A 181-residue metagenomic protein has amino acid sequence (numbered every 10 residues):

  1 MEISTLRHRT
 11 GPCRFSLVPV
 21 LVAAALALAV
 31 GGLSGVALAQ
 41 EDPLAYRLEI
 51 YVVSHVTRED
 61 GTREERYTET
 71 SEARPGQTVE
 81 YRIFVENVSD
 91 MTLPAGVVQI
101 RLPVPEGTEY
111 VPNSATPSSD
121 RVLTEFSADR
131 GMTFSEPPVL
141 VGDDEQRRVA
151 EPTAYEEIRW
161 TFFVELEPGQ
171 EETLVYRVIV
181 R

Functional and structural regions predicted by a protein language model:
M1-F15: N-terminal secretory signal peptides that target proteins for export/translocation
E2-I3, A37-R181: Exported/extracytosolic protein signature
S4, A24-L28, E69: Exposed boundary/loop context
R7, A27-G31, T57: Compositionally biased, low-complexity repeat tracts
G11, G31-G35: Residue-identity detector for glycine
C13-R14, V18, Y176: Structural motif marking the loop-to-transmembrane transition
S16-G32: Bacterial N-terminal signal peptides
